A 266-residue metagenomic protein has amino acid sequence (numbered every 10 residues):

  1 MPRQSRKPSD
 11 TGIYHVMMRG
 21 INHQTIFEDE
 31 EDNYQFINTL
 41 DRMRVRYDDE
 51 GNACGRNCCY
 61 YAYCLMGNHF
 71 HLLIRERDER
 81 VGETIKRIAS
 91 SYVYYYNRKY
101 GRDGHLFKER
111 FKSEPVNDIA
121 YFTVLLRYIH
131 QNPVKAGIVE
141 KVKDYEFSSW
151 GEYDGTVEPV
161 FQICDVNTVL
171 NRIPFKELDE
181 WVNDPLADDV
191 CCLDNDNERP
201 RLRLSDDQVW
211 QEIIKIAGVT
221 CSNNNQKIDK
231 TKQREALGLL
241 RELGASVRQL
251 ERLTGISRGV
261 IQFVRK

Functional and structural regions predicted by a protein language model:
M1-A62, M66, R75-K266: Short Pro-Cys-Gly-centered "Cys-loop" motif that presents a nucleophilic cysteine in a tight turn
H69: Short acidic-rich active-site patches of cyclic nucleotide enzymes
